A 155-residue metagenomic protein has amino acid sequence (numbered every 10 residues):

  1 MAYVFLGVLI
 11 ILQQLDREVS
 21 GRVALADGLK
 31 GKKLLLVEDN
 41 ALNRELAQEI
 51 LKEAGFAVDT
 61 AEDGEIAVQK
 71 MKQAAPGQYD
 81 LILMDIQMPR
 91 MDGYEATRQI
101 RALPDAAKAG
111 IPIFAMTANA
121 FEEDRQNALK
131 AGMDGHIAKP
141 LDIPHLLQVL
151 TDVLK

Functional and structural regions predicted by a protein language model:
M1-K155: C-terminal compact regulatory domains
